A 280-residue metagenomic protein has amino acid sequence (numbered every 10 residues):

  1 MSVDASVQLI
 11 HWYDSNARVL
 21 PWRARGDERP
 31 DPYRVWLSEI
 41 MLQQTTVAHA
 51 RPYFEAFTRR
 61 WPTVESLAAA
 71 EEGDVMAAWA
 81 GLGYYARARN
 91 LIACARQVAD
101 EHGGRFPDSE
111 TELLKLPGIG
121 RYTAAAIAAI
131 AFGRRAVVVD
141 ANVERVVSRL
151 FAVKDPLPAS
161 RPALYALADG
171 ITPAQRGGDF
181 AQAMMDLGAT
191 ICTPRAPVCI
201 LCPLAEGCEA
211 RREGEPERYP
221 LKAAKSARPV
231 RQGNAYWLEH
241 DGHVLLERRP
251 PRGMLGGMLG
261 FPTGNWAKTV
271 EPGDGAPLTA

Functional and structural regions predicted by a protein language model:
V3, V7-R218: Catalytic cores of DNA base-excision repair glycosylases
D27-P30, R228, G253, A280: A short beta-turn/loop motif at secondary-structure boundaries
L187-I191, Q232, G275: Intrinsically disordered, low-complexity regions
T190-T193, A227, T269: A short glycine-/small-residue-rich loop at the edge of a beta-strand within enzyme catalytic domains
E217-G264: N-terminal strand-loop-strand
G257-A280: The catalytic Nudix box helix
